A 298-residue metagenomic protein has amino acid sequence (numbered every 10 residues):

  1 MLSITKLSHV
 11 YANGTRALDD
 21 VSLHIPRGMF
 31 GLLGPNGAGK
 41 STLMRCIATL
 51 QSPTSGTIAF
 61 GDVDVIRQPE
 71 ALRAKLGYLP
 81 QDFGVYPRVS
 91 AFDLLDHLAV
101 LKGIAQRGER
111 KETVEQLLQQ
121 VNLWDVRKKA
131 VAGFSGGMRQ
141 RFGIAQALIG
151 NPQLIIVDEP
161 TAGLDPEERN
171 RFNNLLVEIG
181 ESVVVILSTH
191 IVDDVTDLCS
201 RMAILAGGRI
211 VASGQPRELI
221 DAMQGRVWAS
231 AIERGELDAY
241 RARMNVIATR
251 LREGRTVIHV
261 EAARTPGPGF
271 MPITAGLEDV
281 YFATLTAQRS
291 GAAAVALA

Functional and structural regions predicted by a protein language model:
L2, A17-L18, R73: Conserved structural motif at the start of ABC-family nucleotide-binding domains
P35-G39: Walker A (P-loop) phosphate-binding loop of ABC-type ATPase nucleotide-binding domains
A48: Helix-to-loop junction immediately C-terminal to a conserved catalytic motif
G56-R67, A71-L72: Conserved ABC transporter NBD signature motif
D96, V100-G103, G108-V126: Conserved ABC ATPase "signature" region
I155-E159, L164: Catalytic Walker B motif of ABC-type/P-loop ATPase nucleotide-binding domains
R171-H259: ABC transporter nucleotide-binding domain
